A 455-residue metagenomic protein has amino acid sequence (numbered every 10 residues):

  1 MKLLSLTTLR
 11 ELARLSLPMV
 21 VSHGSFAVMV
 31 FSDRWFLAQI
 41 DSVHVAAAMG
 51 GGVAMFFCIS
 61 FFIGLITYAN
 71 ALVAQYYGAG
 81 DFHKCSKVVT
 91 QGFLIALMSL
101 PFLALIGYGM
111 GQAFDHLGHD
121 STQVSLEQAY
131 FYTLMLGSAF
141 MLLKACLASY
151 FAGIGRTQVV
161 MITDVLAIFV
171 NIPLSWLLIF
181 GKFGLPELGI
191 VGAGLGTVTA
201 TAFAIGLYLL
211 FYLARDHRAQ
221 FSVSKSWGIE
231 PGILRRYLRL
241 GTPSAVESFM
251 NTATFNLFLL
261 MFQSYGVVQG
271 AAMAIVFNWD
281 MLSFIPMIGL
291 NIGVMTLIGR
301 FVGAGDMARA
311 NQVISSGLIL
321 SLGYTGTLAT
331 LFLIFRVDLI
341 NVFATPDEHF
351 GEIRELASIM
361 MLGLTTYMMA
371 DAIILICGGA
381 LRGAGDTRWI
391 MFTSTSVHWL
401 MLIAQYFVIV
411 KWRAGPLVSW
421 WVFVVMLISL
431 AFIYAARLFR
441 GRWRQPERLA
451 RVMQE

Functional and structural regions predicted by a protein language model:
M1-M19, V73-A139, L185-T242, I298-T366 (+1 more regions): Short alpha-helical transmembrane segments in multi-pass integral membrane proteins
L3-W35, Q39-I40, F56-L72, L97-A104 (+4 more regions): N-terminal transmembrane alpha-helices
R14-D33, T133, G153, A167 (+5 more regions): Transmembrane helical elements of multi-pass membrane transporters/channels
M19, H23, R34-W35, A71 (+15 more regions): Transmembrane alpha-helix boundary and packing residues in multipass membrane permease domains and related
G24, V28-A46, F114-S121, L177-L188 (+6 more regions): Helix-terminus/linker motif at the lipid-water interface of multi-pass membrane proteins
L37-F56, T122-A129, I190-V191, G232-L240 (+3 more regions): Interfacial/gating helices of multi-pass transporter permease domains
V45-A104, Y108, M141-G155, V159-V160 (+2 more regions): Small-residue-rich hydrophobic transmembrane alpha-helices
I66, N70, L134-A152, V160-I168 (+6 more regions): Short runs within selected transmembrane alpha-helices of multi-pass transporters and secretion channels
